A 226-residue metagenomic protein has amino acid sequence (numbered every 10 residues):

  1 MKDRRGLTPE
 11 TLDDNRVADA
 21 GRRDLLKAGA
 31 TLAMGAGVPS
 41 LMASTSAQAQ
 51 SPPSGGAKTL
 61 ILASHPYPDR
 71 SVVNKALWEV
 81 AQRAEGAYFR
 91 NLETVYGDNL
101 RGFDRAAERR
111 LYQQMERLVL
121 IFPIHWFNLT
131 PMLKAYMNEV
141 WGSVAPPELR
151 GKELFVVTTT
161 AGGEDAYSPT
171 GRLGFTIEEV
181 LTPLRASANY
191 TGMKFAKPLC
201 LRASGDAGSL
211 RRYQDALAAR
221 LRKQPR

Functional and structural regions predicted by a protein language model:
M1-A20: N-terminal secretory signal peptides
A18-D24, M34-P52: N-terminal twin-arginine translocation
G29, L181-R226: Glycine-rich phosphate/pyrophosphate-binding loop and the adjoining helix
P52-E85: N-terminal beta1-alpha1 ligand-phosphate binding loop
V72-R83, T176-T191: Short, solvent-exposed amphipathic alpha-helices that sit in or adjacent to ligand/effector-binding or catalytic
G86-N99: A short beta-strand-loop structural module common to alpha/beta enzyme folds
G97-A106, A207-Y213: Structural motif
D104-R185: Helix-loop-strand module that forms the ligand-binding subsite of alpha/beta enzymes
